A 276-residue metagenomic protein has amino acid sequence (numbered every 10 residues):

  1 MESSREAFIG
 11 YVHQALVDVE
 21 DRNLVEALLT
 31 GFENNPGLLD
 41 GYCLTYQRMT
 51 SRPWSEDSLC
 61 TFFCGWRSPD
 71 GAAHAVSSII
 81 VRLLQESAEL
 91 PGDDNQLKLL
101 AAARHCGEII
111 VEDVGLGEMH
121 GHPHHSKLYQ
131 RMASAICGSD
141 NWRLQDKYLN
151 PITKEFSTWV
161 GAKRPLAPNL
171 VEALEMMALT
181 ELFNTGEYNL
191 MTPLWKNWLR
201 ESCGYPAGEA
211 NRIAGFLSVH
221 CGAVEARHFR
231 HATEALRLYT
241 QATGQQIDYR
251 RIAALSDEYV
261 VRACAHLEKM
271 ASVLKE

Functional and structural regions predicted by a protein language model:
M1-E276: Non-heme di-metal
